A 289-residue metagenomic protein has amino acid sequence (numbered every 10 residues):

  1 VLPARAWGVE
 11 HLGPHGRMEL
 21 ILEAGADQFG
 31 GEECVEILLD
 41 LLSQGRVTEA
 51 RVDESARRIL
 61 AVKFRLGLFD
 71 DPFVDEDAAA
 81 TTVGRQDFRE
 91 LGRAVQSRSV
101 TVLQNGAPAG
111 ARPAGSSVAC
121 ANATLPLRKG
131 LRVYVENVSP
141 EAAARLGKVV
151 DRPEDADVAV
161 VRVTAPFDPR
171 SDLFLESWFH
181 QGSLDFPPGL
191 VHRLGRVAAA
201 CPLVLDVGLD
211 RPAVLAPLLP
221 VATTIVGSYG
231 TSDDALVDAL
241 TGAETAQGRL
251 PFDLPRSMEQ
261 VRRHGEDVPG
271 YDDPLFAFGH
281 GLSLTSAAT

Functional and structural regions predicted by a protein language model:
V1-M18, V35-A50, A61, E90-T289: C-terminal non-catalytic regions of proteins with extracellular/luminal or membrane-system context
L2, I37, F73-T82: Short linear capping/connector segments at secondary-structure termini
L22-Q28: Mobile "lid/hinge" segments at catalytic clefts and subdomain interfaces of large enzymes
E23, R65, A246: Short glycine/serine/threonine-biased micro-segments
A26, L68, C201: Short glycine/serine/threonine/alanine-rich loop segments
F29-V35: Short acidic alpha-helix initiation/capping motifs at coil-to-helix transition points, especially at protein N-termini
V47-D77: Terminal amphipathic helices with adjacent charged low-complexity linkers/tails
T81-G92: Conserved acidic/glycine
